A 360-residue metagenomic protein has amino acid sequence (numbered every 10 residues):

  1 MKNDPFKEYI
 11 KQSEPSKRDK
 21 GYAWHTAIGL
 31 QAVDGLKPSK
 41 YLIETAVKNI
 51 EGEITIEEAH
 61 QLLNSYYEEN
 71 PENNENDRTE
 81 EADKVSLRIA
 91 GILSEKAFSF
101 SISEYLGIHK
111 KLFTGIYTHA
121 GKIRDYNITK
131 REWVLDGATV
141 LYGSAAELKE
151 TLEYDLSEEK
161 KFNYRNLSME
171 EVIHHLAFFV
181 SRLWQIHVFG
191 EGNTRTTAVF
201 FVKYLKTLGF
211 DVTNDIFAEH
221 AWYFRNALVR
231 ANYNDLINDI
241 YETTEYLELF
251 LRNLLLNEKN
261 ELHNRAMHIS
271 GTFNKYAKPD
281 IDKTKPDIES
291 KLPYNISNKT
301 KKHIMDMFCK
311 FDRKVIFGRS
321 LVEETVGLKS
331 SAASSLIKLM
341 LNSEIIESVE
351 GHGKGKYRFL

Functional and structural regions predicted by a protein language model:
M1-L360: FIC/Doc superfamily catalytic core
